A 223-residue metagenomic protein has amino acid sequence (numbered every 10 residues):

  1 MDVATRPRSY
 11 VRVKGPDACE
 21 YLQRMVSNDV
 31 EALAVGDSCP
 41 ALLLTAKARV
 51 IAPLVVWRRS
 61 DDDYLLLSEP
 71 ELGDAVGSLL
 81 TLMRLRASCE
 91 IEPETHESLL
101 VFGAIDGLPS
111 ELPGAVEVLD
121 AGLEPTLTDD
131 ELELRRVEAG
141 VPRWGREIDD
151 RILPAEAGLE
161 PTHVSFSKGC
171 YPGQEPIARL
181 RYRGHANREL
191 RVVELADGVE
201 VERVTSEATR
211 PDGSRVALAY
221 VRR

Functional and structural regions predicted by a protein language model:
M1-I51, S60-D61: Acidic, proline/glycine-enriched N-terminal capping motif
D2-V3, P7-R12, V55-R143: Acidic, low-complexity central loop/insert segments
D17, S60, V141, T205-D212: A generic structural motif
Q23-E31, L72, S78-R86, Y182 (+1 more regions): Short, intrinsically disordered, mixed-charge
A41-P53, R84-L85, I105-L108, E200-R203: Short amphipathic beta-strand starts and helix->beta connectors
L43, E133-L134, A139-V141, D197 (+1 more regions): Long, non-globular segments of proteins
V50, L54, I152, A157-S167 (+2 more regions): Glycine-rich, small/acidic residue-mixed loop/short-helix segments
R135-L159: Short, conserved active-site entrance elements at the starts or edges of catalytic domains
